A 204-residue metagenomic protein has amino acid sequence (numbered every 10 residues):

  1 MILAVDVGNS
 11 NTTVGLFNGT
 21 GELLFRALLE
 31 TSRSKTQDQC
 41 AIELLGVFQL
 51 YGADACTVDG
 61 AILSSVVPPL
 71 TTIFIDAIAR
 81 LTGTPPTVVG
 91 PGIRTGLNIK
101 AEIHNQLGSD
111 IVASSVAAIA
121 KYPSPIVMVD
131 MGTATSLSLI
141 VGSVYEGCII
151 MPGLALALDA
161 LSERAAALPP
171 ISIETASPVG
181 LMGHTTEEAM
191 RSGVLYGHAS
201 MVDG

Functional and structural regions predicted by a protein language model:
I2-D6, I62, I126-D130: Short glycine-aspartate micro-motif
I2-G46, C56, S143-A165: Short glycine-rich, Thr/Ser-proximal phosphate-binding strand/loop in the N-terminal lobe of ATP-dependent enzymes
S10, V67-P69, T133-S136: Gly/Ser/Thr-rich loops at beta-strand to alpha-helix junctions that form or flank small-molecule/cofactor-binding
T12-L16, M128, T135-I140: Short beta-strand scaffold segments in enzyme catalytic cores
S32-Q39, L107-S109, S114-P123, E146-Y196: Glycine-rich phosphate-binding loop plus the immediately following alpha-helix
Y51-L107, G142-C148, G153-L154, G183-L195 (+1 more regions): Short beta-strand-loop/turn "lid" adjacent to the catalytic site in phosphate-handling enzymes
T84-G96, T133, L168-P178: Acidic-glycine-rich active-site phosphate/pyrophosphate-binding loop
A118, S200-G204: Phosphate/ATP-binding catalytic cores across multiple sugar-kinase/actin-like superfamilies, primarily ASKHA
